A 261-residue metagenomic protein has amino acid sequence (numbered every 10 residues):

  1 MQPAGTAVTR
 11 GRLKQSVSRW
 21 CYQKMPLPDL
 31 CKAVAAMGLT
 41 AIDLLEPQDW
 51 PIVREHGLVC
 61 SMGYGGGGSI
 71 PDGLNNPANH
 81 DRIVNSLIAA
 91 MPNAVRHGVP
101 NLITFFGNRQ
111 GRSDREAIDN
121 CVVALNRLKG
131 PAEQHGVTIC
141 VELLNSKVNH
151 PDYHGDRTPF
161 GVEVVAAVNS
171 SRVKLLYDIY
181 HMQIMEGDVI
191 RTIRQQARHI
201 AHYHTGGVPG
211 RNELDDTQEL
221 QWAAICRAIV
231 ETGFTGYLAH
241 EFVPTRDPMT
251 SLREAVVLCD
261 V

Functional and structural regions predicted by a protein language model:
M1-A35, G98-P100, T158-Y177, H181-V261: Histidine-acidic metal/acid-base catalytic patches
P3, N76-K174, I184: Active-site acidic/histidine proton-transfer and metal-coordination neighborhood in alpha/beta enzyme cores
P28-I52, A90, G98: Catalytic domains of carbohydrate-active enzymes, especially glycoside hydrolases
A41-D43, M62-Y64, I103, C140 (+2 more regions): Conserved beta-strand positions in the central sheet of alpha/beta enzyme cores
Q48-L58, R112: Active-site-adjacent beta->alpha loops and helix N-cap segments on the catalytic face of soluble alpha/beta enzymes
E55-P71, C121-H135, T158-S171, W222-F234: Alpha-helix-loop-beta-strand connector modules within alpha/beta enzyme cores
G67-I70, N108-G111, N145-K147, V208-R211: A short, flexible beta-alpha/helix-coil linker loop
